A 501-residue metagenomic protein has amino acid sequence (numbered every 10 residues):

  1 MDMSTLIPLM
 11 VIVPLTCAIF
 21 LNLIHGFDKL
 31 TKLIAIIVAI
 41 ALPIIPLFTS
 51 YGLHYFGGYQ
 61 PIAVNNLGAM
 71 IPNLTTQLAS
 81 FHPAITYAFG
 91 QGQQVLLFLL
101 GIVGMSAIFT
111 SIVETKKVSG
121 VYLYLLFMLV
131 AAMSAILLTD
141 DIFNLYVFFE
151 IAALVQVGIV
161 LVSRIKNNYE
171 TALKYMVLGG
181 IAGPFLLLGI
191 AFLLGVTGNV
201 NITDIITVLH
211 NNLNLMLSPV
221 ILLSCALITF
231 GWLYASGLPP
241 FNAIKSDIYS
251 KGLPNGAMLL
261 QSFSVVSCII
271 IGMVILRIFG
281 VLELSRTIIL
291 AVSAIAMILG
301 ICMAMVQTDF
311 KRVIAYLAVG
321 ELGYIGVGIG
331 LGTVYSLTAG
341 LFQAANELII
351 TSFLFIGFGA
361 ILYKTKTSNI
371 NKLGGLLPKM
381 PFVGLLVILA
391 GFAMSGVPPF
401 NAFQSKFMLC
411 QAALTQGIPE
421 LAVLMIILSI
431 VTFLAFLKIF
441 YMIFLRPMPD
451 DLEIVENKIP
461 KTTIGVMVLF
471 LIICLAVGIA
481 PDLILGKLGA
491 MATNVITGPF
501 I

Functional and structural regions predicted by a protein language model:
M1-L9, T16-Y124, D204-T207, A490-P499: Transmembrane helix-loop-helix hairpins at membrane boundaries of multipass inner-membrane proteins
D2-V13, F89-G101, I142-V155, I221-Y234 (+2 more regions): Structural signature of hydrophobic alpha-helical transmembrane segments
A18-L23, I108-F109, A131-A135, G158-I159 (+8 more regions): Alpha-helical transmembrane segments of multipass membrane proteins
F27-L30, Y124, M128, M133-V220 (+2 more regions): Alpha-helical multi-pass transmembrane bundles of energy-transducing inner-membrane proteins
L209, Y249, L276, I325-Y335 (+1 more regions): Interfacial segments of multi-pass membrane proteins
A226-I288, A315-Y316, F382: Short helix-boundary/re-entrant hairpin motifs in multi-pass inner-membrane proteins
P239, T351-G357, Q416, E420-V455: Predominantly late transmembrane helices and immediately cytosolic-facing juxtamembrane segments
M380-P381, K438-I501: Cytoplasmic/organellar membrane-interface segments at the starts of transmembrane helices in multi-pass inner-membrane
